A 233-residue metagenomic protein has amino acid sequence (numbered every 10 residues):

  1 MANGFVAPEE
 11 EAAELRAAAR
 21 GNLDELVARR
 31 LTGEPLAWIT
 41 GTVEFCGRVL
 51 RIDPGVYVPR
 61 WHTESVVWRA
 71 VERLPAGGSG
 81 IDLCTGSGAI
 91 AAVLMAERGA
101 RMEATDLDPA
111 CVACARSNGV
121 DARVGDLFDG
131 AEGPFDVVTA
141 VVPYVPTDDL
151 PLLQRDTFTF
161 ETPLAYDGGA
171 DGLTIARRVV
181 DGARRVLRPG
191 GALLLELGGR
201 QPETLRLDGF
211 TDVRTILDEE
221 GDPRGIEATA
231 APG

Functional and structural regions predicted by a protein language model:
M1-G233: Auxiliary N-terminal substrate/complex-recognition segments of SAM-dependent methyltransferases
